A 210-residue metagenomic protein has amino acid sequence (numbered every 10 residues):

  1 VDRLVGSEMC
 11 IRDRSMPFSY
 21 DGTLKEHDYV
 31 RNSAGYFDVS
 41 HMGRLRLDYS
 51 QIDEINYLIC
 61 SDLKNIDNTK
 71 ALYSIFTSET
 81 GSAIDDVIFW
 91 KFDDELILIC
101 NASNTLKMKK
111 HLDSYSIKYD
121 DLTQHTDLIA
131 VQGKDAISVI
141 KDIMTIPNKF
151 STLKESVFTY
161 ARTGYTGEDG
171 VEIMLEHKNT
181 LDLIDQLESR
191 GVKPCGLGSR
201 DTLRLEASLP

Functional and structural regions predicted by a protein language model:
V1-G6, I11: Single conserved hydrophobic/aromatic residue that forms the stacking wall/gate of nucleotide- or nucleobase-binding
S15, I117-P210: Glycine-rich, acidic
P17-V39, G43-L45, Y57-N65: Active-site-flanking structural segment that lines cofactor/substrate pockets
Y29-S40, I84-D93, D120-L122, K154-D169: Residues forming anionic-ligand binding surfaces in small-molecule and nucleic-acid pockets of primarily soluble enzymes
G35-Y57, T123-V139: Short glycine-/aliphatic-rich beta-strand segments at the starts of folded cytosolic domains
M42-L47, D86-A102, M108, T126-Q132 (+2 more regions): Short cationic amphipathic helices and targeting signals
S50-D85, K134-S156: Internal amphipathic helical hairpin motif
D62-Y115: Well-ordered mid-protein domain cores that form the structural environment of catalytic cofactors
